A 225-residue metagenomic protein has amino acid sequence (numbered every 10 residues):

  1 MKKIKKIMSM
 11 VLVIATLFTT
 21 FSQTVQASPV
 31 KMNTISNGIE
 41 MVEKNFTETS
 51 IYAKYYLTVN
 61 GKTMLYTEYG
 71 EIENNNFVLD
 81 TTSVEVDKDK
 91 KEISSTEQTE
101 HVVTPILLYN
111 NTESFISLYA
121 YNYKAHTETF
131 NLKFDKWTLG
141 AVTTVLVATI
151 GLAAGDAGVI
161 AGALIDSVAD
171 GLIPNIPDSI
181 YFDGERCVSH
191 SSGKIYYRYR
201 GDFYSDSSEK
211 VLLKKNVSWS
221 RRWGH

Functional and structural regions predicted by a protein language model:
K2-Q26: Sec-dependent N-terminal signal peptides of Gram-positive bacterial secreted proteins and lipoproteins
K5-S9, L139, T143, G158-I165: Alpha-helical transmembrane segments of integral membrane proteins
T19-T24, T149, L164-V168, L172: Hydrophobic membrane-targeting alpha-helices
F21-N131: N-terminal propeptides/leader regions of secreted preproproteins that are proteolytically removed before maturation
T99-G151, G171-F203: Add "or lipid-surface remodeling" -> "...that mediate pore formation, membrane permeabilization, membrane fusion
L152-G158: Transmembrane helix interruption/hinge and helix-loop junction motifs
S205-S207: Short, compact, well-ordered microdomains
K210-H225: Short, low-complexity, Pro/Ser/Thr/Gly-rich segments in the mature regions of secreted, periplasmic
